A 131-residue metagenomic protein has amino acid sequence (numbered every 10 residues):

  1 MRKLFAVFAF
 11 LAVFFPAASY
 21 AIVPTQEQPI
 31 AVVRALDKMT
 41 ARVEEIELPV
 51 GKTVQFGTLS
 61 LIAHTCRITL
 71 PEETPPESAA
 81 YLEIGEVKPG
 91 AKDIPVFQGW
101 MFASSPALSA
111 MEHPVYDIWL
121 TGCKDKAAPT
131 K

Functional and structural regions predicted by a protein language model:
R2-F8, S19-K131: N- and C-terminal low-complexity/disordered segments
A9-V13: Low-complexity, intrinsically disordered tandem-repeat tracts enriched in small/polar residues
F14-A18: N-terminal signal peptide c-region/cleavage motif recognized by signal peptidases
